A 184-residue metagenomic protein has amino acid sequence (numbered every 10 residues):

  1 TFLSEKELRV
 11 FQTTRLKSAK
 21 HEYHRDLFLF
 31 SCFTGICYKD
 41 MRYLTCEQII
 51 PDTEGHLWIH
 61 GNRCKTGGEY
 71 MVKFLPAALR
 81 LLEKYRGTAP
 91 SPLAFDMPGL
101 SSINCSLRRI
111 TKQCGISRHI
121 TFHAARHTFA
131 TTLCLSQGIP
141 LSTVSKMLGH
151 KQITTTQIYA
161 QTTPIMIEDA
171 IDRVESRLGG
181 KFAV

Functional and structural regions predicted by a protein language model:
T1, E5-E7, Q12, T34 (+1 more regions): Conserved tyrosine-mediated DNA breakage-rejoining catalytic core shared by Y-recombinases
T1-Y38, R42, H56, T88 (+1 more regions): Basic, Lys/Arg- and aromatic-enriched nucleic-acid-binding interface segment
L8-L16, R42, L79, E83 (+3 more regions): Amphipathic, well-packed alpha-helical segments that form the structural scaffold of globular domains
Y23-R25, P98-S101, S117-Q137: Short basic/aromatic active-site micro-motif
L29, F33, K39-D40, R126-K151 (+2 more regions): C-terminal catalytic core of tyrosine-transesterase DNA break-rejoin enzymes
R63-G67, L79, L100, L148-R173: Catalytic-site neighborhood detector that most strongly recognizes the C-terminal catalytic loop/helix of tyrosine
C64-E83, A89-R109: C-terminal catalytic core of Y-nucleophile DNA break-rejoin enzymes
V174-V184: C-terminal secondary-structure termini that scaffold catalytic or DNA-interacting sites
